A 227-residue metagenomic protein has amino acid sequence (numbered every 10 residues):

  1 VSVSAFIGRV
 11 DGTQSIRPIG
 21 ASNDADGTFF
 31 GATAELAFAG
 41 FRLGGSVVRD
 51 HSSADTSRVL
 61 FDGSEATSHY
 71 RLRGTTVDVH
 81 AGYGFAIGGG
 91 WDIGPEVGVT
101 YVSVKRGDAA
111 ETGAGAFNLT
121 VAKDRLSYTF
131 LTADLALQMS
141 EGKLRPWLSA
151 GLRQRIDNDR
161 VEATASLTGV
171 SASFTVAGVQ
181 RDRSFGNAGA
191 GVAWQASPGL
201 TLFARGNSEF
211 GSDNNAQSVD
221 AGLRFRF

Functional and structural regions predicted by a protein language model:
V1-I93, F203-R226: Outer membrane beta-barrel translocator domains of Type V secretion systems
V3, I7, T120-F227: Outer membrane beta-barrel transmembrane domains
T13-D24, S52-R71, S103-S127, I156-S184: Solvent-exposed, glycine/polar-rich loop segments of beta-barrel outer-membrane systems
A37-A39, G88, G115, Q138-G142: Short strand-coil-strand connectors
V79, V97, L131-L135: Internal, well-ordered alpha-helical scaffold/interface segments that support domain packing or protein-protein contacts
G84-A86, W91, V104, P146 (+1 more regions): Hydrophobic/basic alpha-helical segments enriched in Actinobacteria
E96-V102: Internal active-site segments that recognize and position negatively charged phosphoryl groups and nucleotide moieties
